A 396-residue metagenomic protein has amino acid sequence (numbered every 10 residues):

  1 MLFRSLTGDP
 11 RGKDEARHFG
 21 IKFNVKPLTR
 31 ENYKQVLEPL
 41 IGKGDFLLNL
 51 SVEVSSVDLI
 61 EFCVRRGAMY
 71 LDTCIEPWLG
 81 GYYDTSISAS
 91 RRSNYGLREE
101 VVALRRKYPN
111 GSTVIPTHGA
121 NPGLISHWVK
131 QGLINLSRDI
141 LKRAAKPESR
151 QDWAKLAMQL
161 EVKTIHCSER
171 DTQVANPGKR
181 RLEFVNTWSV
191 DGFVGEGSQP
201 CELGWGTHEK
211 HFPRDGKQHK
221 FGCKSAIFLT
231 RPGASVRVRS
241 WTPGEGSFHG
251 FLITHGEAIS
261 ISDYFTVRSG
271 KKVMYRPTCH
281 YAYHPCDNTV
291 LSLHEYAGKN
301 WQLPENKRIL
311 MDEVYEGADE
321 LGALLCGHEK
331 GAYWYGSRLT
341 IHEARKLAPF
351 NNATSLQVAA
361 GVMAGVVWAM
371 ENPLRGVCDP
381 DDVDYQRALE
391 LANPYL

Functional and structural regions predicted by a protein language model:
L6-P10: Residues in the short beta-alpha loop(s) of Rossmann-like NAD(P)-binding domains
D14-F23: Short, conserved SAM-binding/catalytic segment of Class I S-adenosyl-L-methionine-dependent methyltransferases
V25-G42, S55: Conserved Rossmann-fold cofactor-binding substructure of NAD(P)-dependent oxidoreductases
L28-R30, F46-S56, G67: N-terminal glycine-rich "phosphate-gripper" loop used for MgATP/nucleotide binding and carboxylate activation
V54-R65, T73-S112: Rossmann-fold NAD(P)-binding glycine/threonine-rich loop
S88-E161, G361, V366: Adenosine-phosphate binding glycine-rich loop
N135-L396: C-terminal catalytic/substrate-binding lobe primarily of soluble NAD(P)-dependent oxidoreductases
